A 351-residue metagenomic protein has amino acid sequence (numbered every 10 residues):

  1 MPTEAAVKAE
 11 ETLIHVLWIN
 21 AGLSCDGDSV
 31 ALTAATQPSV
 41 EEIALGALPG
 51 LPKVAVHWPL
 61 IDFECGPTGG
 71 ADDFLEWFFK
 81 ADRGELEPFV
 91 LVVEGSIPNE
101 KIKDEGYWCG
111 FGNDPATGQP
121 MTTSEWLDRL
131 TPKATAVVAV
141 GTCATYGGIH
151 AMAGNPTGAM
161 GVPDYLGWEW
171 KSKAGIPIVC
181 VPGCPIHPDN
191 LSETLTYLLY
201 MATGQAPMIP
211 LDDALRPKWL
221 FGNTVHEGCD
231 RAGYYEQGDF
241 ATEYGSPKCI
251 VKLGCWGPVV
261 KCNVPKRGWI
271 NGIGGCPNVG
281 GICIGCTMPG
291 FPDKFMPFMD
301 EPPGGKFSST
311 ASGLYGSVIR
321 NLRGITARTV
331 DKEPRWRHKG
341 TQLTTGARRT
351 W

Functional and structural regions predicted by a protein language model:
M1-F74, F78-V92, A174-I178, E193-W351: Iron-sulfur (Fe-S) cluster-binding modules
L17, A136-G141, V179-V181: Hydrophobic/aromatic beta-strand patches that form the interior of the parallel beta-sheet core in alpha/beta enzyme
G22, S96-P98, C143: Short glycine-rich anion-binding loops that position phosphate/pyrophosphate groups of nucleotides and phosphorylated
C25, E100-K101, T145-I149, H187-N190: Short, well-ordered, mixed-charge alpha-helical segments that flank or form enzyme active sites
A34-P38, Y107-D114, M152-D164: A glycine- and small-aliphatic-rich helix-loop capping segment at beta-alpha/alpha-beta transitions that lines
F78-K80, G84-T131, G148-A151: Cofactor-cradling patches in redox/metallo enzymes
C143, G147-A174, V179, G183: Class I SAM-dependent methyltransferase SAM-binding "motif I" and its flanking Rossmann-like core
G158, N190-L195: Alpha-helical scaffold elements adjacent to nucleotide-binding pockets in ATP/GTP-utilizing enzyme cores
